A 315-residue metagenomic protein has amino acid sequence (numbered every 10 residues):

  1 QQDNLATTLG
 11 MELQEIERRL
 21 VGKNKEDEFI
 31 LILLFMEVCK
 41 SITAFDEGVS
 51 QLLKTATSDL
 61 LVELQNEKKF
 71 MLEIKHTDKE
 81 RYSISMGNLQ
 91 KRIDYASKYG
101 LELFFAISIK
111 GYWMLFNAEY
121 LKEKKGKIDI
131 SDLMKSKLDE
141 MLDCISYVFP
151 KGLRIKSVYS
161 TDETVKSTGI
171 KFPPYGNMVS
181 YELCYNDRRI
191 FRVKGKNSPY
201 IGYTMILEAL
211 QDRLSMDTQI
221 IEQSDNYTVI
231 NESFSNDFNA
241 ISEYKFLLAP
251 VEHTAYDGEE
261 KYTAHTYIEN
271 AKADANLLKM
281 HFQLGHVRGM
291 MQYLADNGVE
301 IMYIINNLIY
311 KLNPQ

Functional and structural regions predicted by a protein language model:
Q1-D46, K98, I145-T161: Acidic-basic catalytic patches of nuclease active cores, encompassing PD-(D/E)XK and other metal-cofactor nuclease
L33, D59-K79: Conserved catalytic cores of phosphodiester-cleaving nucleases, focusing on short active-site segments
L33-V38, V62-Q65, K91-K98, Y120-E123: Short, surface-exposed basic-aromatic patches at helix termini and helix-loop junctions that form
S41-N66, G169-K171: Active-site metal-binding core of divalent-cation-utilizing nuclease and nuclease-like domains
T55, Y82-I84, L115-E119: A short acidic (Asp/Glu
T77-S108: Short, charged, amphipathic alpha-helix that recurs within catalytic cores of restriction-modification and other
A96-K122, G258: Nucleic-acid nuclease catalytic cores
A118-L294, V299: Long, charge-rich C-terminal accessory regions
